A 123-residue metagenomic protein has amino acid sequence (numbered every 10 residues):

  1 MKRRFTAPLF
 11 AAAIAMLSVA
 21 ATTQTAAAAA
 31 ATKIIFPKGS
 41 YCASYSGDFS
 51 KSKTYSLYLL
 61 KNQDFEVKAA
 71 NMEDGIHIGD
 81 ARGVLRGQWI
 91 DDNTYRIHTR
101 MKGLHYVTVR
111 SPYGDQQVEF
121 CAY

Functional and structural regions predicted by a protein language model:
M1-A13: Bacterial N-terminal signal peptides that target proteins for export
M16-T25: C-terminal segment of classical bacterial N-terminal signal peptides
Q24-K61: Non-catalytic extracellular/lumenal accessory regions of secreted precursors
G47, G83-D91: Short beta-strand segments within Ig-like beta-sandwich modules, predominantly Fibronectin type-III
T54-A70, H105-V109: Hydrophobic beta-strand segments within beta-rich accessory/binding domains
Y55, S111-Y123: Edge beta-strands of jelly-roll/beta-sandwich modules across compartments, strongly enriched in secreted/luminal
L57, W89-R100: Beta-sandwich interaction modules
N71-R86: Short, surface-exposed beta-strand/strand-loop-strand elements in extracellular ectodomains
